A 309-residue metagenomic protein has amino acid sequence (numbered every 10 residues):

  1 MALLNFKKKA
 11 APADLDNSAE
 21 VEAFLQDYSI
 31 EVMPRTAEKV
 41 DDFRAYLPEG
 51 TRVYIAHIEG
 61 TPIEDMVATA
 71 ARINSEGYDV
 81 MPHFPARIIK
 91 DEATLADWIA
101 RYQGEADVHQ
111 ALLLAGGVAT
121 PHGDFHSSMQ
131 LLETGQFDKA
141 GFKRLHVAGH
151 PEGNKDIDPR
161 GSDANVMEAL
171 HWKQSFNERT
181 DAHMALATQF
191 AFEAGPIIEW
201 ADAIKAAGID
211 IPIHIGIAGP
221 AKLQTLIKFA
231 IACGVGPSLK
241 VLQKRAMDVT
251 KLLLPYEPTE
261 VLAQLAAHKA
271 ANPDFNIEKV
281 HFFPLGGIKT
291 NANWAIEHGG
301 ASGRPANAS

Functional and structural regions predicted by a protein language model:
A2-E168: Active-site beta->alpha loop and helix N-cap motifs at the rims of alpha/beta catalytic domains
V32, I55, L113, V147 (+4 more regions): Conserved beta-strand positions
V32-P34, S127-E152, D163, E168-W172 (+3 more regions): Active-site pocket-lining/capping segments in soluble small-molecule metabolic enzymes
V40-R44, V67-A71, A96-A100, M129-E133 (+4 more regions): Generic structural signal for well-ordered alpha-helices, preferentially at hydrophobic/aromatic core positions
R72-S75, I99-G104, A201-I209, I296-G303: Short, surface-exposed basic-aromatic patches at helix termini and helix-loop junctions that form
P82, K173, A182, I215 (+2 more regions): Conserved, mostly hydrophobic/aromatic
K90-A93, V118-S127, T188-A201, L223 (+1 more regions): Active-site glycine- and acidic-residue-rich loops that bind and position anionic ligands or nucleotide-like cofactors
P159-T180, P196-I198: Active-site glycine-rich loop that binds ribose-phosphate moieties when present
